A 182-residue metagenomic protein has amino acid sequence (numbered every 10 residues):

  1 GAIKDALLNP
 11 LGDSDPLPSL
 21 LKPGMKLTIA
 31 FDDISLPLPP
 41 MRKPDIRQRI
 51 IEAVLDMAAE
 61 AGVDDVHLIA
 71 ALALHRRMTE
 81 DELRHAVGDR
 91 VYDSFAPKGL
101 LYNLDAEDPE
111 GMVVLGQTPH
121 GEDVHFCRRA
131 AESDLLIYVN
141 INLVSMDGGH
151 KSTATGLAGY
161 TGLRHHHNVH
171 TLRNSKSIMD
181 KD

Functional and structural regions predicted by a protein language model:
G1-D5: N-terminal amphipathic/basic leader segments beginning at the initiator methionine
L7-K22, D123-E132: Short amphipathic alpha-helices and their capping/turn segments at secondary-structure boundaries
N9-L20, V54-A58, G162-R164, D182: Structured alpha-helical segments in the cores of large, soluble enzyme domains
P16-R76: N-terminal active-site beta-alpha-beta segment that forms phosphate/nucleotide-binding and substrate-recognition loops
M41-R49, E82-V87, H150-T155: "Short basic amphipathic alpha-helical interaction patches in structured regions
L68-I69, R76-A86, S175-D180: Glycine-rich, charge-decorated loop segments at or immediately adjacent to ligand/cofactor-binding or catalytic sites
R76-K151: An acidic, phosphate/nucleotide-engaging active-site surface
G149-D182: Extended, low-polarity segments enriched in aliphatic/aromatic residues
